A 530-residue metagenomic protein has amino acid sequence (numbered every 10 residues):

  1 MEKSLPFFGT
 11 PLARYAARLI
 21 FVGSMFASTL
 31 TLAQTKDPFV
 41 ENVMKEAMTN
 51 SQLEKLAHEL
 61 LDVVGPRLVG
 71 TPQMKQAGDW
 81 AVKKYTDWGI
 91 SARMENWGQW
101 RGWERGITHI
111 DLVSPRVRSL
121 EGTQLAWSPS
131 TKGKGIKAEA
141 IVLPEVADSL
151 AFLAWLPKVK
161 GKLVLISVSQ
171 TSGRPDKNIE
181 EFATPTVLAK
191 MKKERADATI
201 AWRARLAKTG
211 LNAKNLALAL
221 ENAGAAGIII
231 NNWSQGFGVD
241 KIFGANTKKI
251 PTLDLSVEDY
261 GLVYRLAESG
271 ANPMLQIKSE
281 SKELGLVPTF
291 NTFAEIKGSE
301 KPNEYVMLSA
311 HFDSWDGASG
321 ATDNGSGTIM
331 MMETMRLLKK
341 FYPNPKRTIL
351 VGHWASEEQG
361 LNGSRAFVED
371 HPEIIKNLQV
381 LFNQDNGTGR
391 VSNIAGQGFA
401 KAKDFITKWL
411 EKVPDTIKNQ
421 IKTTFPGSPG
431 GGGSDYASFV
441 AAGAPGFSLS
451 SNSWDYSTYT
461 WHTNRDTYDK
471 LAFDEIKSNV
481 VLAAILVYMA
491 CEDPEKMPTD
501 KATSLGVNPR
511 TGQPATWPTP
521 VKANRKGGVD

Functional and structural regions predicted by a protein language model:
M1-Y15: N-terminal secretory signal peptides that target proteins for export/translocation
V22, S28-L30: N-terminal signal peptide c-region/cleavage motif recognized by signal peptidases
T35-T71, W97, I107, Q235-A245 (+5 more regions): N-terminal capping segment at the start of a domain
K36-P38, H58, D62-A196: Noncatalytic luminal/extracellular "stalk/propeptide" segments of secretory-pathway proteins
D37-F39, S128-L153, F237, F243-A321 (+2 more regions): Soluble metallo-hydrolase cores and metallopeptidase-like ectodomains found primarily in the secretory/periplasmic
V40-M48, D62-P72, H109, A138-V146 (+10 more regions): Second-shell loop/turn segments in exported
V117-S119, G133, A138, P157 (+5 more regions): Metal-dependent peptidase/peptidase-like ectodomains
P251-L255, R336, S457-D530: His/Asp/Glu-rich mid-to-C-terminal helical/loop segments that flank catalytic regions of hydrolases
